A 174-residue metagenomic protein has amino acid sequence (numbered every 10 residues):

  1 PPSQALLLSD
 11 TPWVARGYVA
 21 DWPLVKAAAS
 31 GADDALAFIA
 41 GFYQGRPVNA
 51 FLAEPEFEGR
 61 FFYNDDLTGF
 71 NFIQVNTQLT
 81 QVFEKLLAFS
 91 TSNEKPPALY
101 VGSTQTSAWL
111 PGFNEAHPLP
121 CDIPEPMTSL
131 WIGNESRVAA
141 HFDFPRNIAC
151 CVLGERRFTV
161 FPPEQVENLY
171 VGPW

Functional and structural regions predicted by a protein language model:
P1-W174: N-terminal accessory scaffold of Fe(II)-dependent oxygenases
